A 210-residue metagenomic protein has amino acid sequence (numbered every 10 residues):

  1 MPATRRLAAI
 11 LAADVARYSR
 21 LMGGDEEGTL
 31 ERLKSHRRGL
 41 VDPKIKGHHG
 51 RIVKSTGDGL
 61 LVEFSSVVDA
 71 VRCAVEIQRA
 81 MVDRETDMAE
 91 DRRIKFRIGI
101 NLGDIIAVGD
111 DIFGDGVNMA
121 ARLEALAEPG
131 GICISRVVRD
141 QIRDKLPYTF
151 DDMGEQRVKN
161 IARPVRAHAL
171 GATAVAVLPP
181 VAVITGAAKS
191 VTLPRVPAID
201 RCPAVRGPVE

Functional and structural regions predicted by a protein language model:
M1-A80, E210: Catalytic NTP-binding/metal-coordinating core of nucleotidyl cyclase/transferase enzymes
M1-R5, L170-C202: Intrinsically disordered or compositionally simple regulatory linkers and C-terminal tails in signal-transduction
M1-T4, D83, D87-E90, N118 (+1 more regions): Key residue(s) within conserved catalytic/signature motifs
Y18, A107, V175-V177: Short, acidic Gly/Pro/Ser/Thr-rich loop/turn segments
M22, K34, E76, A127 (+5 more regions): Compositionally biased amphipathic helical and low-complexity segments enriched in hydrophobic
L30, H36, I132, A176 (+2 more regions): Residue-level signature of transmembrane alpha-helix interfaces in integral membrane proteins
L61-G171: Catalytic beta-strand-to-alpha-helix segment of the class III nucleotidyl cyclase homology domain
